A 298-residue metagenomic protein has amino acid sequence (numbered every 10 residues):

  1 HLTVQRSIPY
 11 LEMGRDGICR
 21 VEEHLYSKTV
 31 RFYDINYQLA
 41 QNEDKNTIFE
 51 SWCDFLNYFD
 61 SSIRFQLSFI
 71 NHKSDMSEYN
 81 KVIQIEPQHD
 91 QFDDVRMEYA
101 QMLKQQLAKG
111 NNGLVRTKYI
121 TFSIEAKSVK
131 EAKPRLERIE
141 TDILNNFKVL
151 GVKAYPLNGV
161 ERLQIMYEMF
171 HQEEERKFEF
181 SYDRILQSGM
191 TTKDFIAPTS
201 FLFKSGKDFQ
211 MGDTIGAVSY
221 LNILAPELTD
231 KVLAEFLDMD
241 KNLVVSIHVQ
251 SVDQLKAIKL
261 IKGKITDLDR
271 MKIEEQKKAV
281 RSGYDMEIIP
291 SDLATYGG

Functional and structural regions predicted by a protein language model:
H1-G298: Extended, folded cores of ATP/NTP-driven motor/assembly subunits in large transport and secretion machines
